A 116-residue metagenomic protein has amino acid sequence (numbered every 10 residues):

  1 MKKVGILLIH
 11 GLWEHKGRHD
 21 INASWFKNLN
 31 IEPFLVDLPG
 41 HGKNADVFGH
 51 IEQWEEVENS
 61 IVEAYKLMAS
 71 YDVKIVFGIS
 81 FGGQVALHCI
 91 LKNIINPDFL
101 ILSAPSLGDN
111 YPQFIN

Functional and structural regions predicted by a protein language model:
M1-G5: Proline/glycine-enriched tight loop/beta-turn segments at coil->beta junctions that connect or precede beta-strands
G11-E14: Active-site glycine-rich loops that stabilize anionic/oxyanionic intermediates across multiple enzyme folds
K27-D46: Conserved alpha/beta-hydrolase
E58-D72: Conserved acidic catalytic loop of the alpha/beta-hydrolase fold
V76-G78, S103: Short beta-strand immediately N-terminal to the catalytic nucleophile in serine-hydrolase-like folds
G78-G82, A86: Gly/Ala-rich beta-loop-alpha elbow adjacent to hydrolase catalytic centers
I101-N110: Active-site nucleophile loop of the alpha/beta-hydrolase fold
